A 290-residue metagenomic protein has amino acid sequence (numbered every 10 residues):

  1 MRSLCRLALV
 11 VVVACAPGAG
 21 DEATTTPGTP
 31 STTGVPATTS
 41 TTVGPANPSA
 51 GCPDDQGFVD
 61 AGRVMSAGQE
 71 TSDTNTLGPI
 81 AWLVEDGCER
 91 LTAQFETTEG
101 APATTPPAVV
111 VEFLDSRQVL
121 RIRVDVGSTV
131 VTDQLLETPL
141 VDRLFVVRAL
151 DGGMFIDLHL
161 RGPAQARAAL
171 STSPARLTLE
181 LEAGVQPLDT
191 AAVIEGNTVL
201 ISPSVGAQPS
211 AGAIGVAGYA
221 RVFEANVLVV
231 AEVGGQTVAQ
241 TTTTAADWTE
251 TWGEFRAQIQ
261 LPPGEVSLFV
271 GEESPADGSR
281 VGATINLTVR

Functional and structural regions predicted by a protein language model:
M1-L7: Bacterial N-terminal signal peptides that target proteins for export
R6, A93, Q208-P209: Generic hydrophobic-segment detector
A8, D86, D151, A211-G212: A broadly tuned, weak detector of single residues within folded domains
V11-A14: C-terminal motif of bacterial Sec signal peptides marking the signal peptidase cleavage site
A16-G20: Bacterial signal peptide processing site
A23-P45: Extracellular mucin-like PTS domains
V43-I201: Signal-peptide-cleaved, periplasmic/extracellular N-terminal interaction regions immediately downstream of the signal
S204-R290: Ser/Thr-rich low-complexity repeats and stalk/linker segments
